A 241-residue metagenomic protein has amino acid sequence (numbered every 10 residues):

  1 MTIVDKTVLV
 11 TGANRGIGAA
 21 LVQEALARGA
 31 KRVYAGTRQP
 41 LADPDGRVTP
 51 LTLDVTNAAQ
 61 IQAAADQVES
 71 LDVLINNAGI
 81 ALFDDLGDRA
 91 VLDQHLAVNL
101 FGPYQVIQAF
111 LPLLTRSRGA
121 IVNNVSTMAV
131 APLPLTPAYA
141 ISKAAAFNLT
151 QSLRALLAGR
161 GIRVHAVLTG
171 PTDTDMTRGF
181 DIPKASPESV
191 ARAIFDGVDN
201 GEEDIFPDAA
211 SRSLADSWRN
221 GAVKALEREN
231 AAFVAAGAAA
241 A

Functional and structural regions predicted by a protein language model:
N14-R15: Conserved glycine-rich cofactor-binding loop
D45-A58: Rossmann-fold cofactor-recognition segment
P50, H95-L96: A hydrophobic alpha-helix adjacent to the NAD(P)-binding/active-site core of NAD(P)-dependent oxidoreductases, strongly
G79-Q94, L135-A138: Conserved mid-core segment of classical short-chain dehydrogenase/reductases
L96, I107, S142: Active-site helix of classical SDR
S126: Residue(s) in the substrate-gating loop at a strand-loop-helix junction that position the organic substrate next
A166, T174, R178-S217: C-terminal helical subdomain
